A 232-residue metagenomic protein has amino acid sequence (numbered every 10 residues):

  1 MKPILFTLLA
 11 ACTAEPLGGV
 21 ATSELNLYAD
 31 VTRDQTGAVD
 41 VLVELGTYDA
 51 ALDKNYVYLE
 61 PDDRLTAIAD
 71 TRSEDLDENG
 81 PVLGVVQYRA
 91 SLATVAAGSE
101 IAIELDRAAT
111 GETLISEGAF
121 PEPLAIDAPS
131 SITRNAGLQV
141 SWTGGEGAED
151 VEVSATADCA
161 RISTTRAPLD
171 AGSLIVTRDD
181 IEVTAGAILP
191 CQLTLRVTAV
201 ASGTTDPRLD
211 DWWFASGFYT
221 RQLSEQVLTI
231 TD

Functional and structural regions predicted by a protein language model:
M1-A10: Sec-dependent bacterial lipoprotein signal peptides
K2, Q139, L209-D210: Intrinsically disordered regions, especially transient/low-confidence alpha-helical propensity segments and coil-helix
L8, S99, A136-L138, G172: Generic detector of short, well-ordered, non-transmembrane alpha-helical segments enriched in hydrophobic residues
T13-E122, V151-C159, T165-A167, G172-D232: Ser/Thr/Pro- and often Gln-rich low-complexity regulatory segments of eukaryotic transcriptional regulators
V43-D49, L138-G145: Aromatic/hydrophobic beta-strand junction motif of beta-rich domains
E122-P129: Proline-enriched interdomain boundary motifs that mark the N-terminal boundary and often initiate the first structured
S130-A136: Short, solvent-exposed loop/linker segments at the N-terminal edge of repeated beta-sheet extracellular domains
A148: Calmodulin-binding IQ motif alpha-helix
